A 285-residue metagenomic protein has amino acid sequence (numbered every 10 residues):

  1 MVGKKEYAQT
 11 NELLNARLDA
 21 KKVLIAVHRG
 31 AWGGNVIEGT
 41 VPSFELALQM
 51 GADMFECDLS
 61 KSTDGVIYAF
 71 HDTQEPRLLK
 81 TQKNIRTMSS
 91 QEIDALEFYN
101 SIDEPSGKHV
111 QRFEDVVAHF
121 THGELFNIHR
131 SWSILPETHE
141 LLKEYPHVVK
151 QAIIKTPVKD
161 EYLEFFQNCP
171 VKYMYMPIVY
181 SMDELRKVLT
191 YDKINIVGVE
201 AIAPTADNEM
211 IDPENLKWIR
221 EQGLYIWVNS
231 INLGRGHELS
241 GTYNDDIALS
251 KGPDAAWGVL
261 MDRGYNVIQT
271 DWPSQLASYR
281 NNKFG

Functional and structural regions predicted by a protein language model:
M1-G285: Phosphate-group recognition and catalysis centered on beta-loop-alpha active-site segments
